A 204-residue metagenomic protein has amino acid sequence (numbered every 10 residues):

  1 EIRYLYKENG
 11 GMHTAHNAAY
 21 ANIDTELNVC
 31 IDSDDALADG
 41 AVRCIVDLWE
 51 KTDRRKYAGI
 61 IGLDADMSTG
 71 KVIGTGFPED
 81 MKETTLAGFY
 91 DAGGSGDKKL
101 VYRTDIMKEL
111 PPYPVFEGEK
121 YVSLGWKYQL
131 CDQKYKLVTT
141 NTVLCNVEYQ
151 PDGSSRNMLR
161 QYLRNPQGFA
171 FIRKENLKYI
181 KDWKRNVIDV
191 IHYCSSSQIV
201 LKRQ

Functional and structural regions predicted by a protein language model:
E1-L5, D47: Acidic donor-binding segment of Leloir-type glycosyltransferases
Y6-I23: Glycine-rich, basic loop-to-helix element that forms the pyrophosphate-binding segment of sugar-nucleotide handling
N28: Short aromatic/hydrophobic "clamp" motif used to bind/position activated sugar donors
D32-A36: The conserved acidic donor/metal-binding loop of glycosyltransferases
G40-G74: Conserved donor NDP-sugar-binding/catalytic core segment of glycosyltransferases
I73-R156: Conserved nucleotide-sugar donor-binding catalytic segment
C145-Q150, N157-W183: Catalytic core of nucleotide-sugar-dependent glycosyltransferases
Y162-F171, R185-Q204: Non-catalytic, C-terminal membrane-associated alpha-helical segments of glycosyltransferases
